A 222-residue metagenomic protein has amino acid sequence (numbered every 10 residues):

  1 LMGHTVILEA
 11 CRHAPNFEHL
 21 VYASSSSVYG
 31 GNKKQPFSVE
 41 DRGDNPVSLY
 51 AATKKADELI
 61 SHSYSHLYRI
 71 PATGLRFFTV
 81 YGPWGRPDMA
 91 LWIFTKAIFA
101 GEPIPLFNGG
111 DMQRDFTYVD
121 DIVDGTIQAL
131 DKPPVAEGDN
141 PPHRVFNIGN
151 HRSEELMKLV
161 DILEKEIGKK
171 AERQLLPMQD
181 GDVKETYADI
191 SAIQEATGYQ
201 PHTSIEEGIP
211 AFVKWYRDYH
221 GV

Functional and structural regions predicted by a protein language model:
L1-V80, V123, Y199, T203 (+3 more regions): N-terminal Rossmann-like NAD(P)+-binding domain of SDR-like oxidoreductases, especially those catalyzing
S25-V28, T79-G85, D111, S153: Active-site proximal helix/loop that lines the substrate pocket of Rossmann-like NAD(P)-dependent oxidoreductase domains
G31-F37, R86-P87, G109-G110: Conserved catalytic-core motifs of eukaryotic protein kinase domains, centered on the activation segment
P36-E40, L91-I93, E164-K165: Glycine-rich, phosphate-binding/catalytic loops in enzymes
V47-E58, G85-W92, F116, S153: Short-chain dehydrogenase/reductase
I98-V222: C-terminal substrate-binding subdomain of Rossmann-fold SDR/epimerase-dehydratase oxidoreductases
